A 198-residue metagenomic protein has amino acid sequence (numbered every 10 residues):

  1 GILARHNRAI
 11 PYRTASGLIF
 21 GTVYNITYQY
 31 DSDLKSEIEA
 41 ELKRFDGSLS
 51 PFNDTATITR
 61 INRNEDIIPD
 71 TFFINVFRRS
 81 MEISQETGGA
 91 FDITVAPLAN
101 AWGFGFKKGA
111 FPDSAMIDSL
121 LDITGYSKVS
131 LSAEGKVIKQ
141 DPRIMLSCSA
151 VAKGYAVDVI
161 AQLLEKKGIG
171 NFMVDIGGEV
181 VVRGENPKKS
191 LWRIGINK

Functional and structural regions predicted by a protein language model:
G1-K198: Mature catalytic core of soluble alpha/beta enzymes
